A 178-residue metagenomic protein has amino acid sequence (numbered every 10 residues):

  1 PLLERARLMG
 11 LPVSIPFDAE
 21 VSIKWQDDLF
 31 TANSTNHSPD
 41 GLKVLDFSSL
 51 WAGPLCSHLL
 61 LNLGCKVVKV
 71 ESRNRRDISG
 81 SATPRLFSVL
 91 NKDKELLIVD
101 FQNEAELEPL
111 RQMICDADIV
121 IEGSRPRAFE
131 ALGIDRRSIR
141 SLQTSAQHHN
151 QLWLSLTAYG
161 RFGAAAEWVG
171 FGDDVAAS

Functional and structural regions predicted by a protein language model:
P1-F17: Conserved catalytic/cofactor-binding microenvironments
L3, R7, V21-S178: N-terminal helix-loop segment corresponding to the beta1-alpha1 unit of nucleotide/adenylate-binding folds
